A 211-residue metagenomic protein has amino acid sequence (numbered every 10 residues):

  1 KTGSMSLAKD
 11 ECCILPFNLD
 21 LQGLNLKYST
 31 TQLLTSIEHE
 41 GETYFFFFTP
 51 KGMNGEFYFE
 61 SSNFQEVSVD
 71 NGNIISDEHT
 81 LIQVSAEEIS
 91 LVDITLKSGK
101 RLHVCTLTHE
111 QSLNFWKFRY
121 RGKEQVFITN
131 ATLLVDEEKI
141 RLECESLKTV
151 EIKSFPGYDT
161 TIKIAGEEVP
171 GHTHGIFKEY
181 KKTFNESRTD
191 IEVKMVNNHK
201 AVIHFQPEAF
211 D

Functional and structural regions predicted by a protein language model:
K1-D211: Non-catalytic C-terminal accessory domains or segments of carbohydrate-active enzymes
